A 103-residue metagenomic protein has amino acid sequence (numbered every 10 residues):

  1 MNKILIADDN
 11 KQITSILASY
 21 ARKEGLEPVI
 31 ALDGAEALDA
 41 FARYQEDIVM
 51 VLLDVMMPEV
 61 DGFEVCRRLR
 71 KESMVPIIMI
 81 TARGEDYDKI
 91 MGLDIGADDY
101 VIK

Functional and structural regions predicted by a protein language model:
A7-D8, A31, V51, V101: Conserved sequence signature across two-component system core domains
K11-V29: Two-component/phosphorelay signaling modules centered on CheY-like receiver
I30-M50: Acidic, metal-coordinating helix/loop segments flanking the phosphotransfer/catalytic sites of two-component signaling
D33-E36, D61-E64, D88: Acidic catalytic/metal-coordinating carboxylates
A42-E46, R68-V75, I95: Conserved phosphotransfer cores of two-component systems
L53-D54, T81: Active-site residues of response regulator receiver
M57: Receiver (REC) domain active-site loop signature in two-component systems and cognate sites in sensor histidine kinases
